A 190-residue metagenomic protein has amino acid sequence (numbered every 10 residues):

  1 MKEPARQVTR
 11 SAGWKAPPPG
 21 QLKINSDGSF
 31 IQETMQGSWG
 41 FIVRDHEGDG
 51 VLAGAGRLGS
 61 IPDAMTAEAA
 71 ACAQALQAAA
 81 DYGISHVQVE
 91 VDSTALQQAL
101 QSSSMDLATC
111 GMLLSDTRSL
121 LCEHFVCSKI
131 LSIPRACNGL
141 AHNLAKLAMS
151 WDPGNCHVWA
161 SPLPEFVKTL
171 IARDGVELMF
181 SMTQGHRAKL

Functional and structural regions predicted by a protein language model:
M1-L190: Primary recognition of RNase H-like, Mg2+-dependent phosphodiesterase/nuclease domains
